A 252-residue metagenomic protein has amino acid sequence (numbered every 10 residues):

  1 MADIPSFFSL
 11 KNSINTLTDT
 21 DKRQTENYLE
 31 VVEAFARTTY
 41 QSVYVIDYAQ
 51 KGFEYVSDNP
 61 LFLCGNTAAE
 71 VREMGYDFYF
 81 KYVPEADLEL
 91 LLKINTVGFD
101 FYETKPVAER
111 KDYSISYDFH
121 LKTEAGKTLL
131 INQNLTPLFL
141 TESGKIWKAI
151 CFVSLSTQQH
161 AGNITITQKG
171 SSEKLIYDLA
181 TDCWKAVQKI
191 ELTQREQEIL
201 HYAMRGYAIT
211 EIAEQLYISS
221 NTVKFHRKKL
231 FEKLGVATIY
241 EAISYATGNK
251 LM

Functional and structural regions predicted by a protein language model:
M1, F231-M252: Basic, Lys/Arg-enriched C-terminal extension of HTH/homeodomain DNA-binding domains
R23-Y76, S171-L179: PAS-family sensory domain signal
Y79-Y102, M252: PAS/GAF/H-NOX family sensory domains and closely associated sensor/linker modules
A86, Y102, P106-L135: Per-ARNT-Sim (PAS) sensory domains and their PAS-associated C-terminal
N134-A149, T157-A161: Short loop/turn elements at sensory-signaling interfaces that couple input to output
S172-R195: Regulatory hinge/linker segments at domain boundaries that couple sensory/effector modules to output domains
E196-A203, A242: Short alpha-helical "packing" element that flanks the helix-turn-helix/winged-helix DNA-binding module
G206-E241: Recognition helix of helix-turn-helix DNA-binding domains
